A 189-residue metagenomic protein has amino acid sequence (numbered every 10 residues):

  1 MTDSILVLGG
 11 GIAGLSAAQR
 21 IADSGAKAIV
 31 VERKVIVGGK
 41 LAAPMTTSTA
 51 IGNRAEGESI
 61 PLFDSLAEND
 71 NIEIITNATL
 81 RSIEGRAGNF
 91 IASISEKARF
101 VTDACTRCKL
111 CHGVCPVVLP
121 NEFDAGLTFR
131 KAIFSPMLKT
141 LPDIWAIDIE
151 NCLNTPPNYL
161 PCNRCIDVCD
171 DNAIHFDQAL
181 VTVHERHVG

Functional and structural regions predicted by a protein language model:
M1-A13, I29: Beta1/beta-strand and adjacent pyrophosphate-binding region of the FAD-binding site in flavoprotein oxidoreductases
L6-L8, V31, C105-C108, V188-G189: Short hydrophobic core segments
G11-A13, I36, L110: Residue-level detector of alpha-helix initiation sites
G14-A17, R164: Short glycine/serine/threonine-rich phosphate/pyrophosphate-binding segments that cradle anionic phosphate groups
A18, A22-D23: Gly/Ala-rich phosphate-binding loop of Rossmann-like dinucleotide-binding domains, activating on the conserved
A26: Short phosphate-binding/catalytic loops that engage adenosine nucleotides
K34-P61, I75-A104, V117-G189: Non-heme iron-sulfur electron-transfer modules
S65-E73: A structural motif corresponding to the C-terminal end of an alpha-helix and its immediate exit/capping segment
